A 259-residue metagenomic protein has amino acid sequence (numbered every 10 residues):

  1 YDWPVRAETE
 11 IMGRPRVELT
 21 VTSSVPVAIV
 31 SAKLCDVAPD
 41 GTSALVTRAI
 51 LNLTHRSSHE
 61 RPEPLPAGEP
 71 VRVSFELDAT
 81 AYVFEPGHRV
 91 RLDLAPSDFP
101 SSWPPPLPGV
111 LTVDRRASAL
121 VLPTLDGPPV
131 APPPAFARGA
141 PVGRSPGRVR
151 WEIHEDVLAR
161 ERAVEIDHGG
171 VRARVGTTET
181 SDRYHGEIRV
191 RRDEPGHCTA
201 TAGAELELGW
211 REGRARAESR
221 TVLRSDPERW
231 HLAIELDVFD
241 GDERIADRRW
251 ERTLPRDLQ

Functional and structural regions predicted by a protein language model:
Y1-Q259: Intrinsically disordered, low-complexity Ser/Thr/Gly-rich stretches
